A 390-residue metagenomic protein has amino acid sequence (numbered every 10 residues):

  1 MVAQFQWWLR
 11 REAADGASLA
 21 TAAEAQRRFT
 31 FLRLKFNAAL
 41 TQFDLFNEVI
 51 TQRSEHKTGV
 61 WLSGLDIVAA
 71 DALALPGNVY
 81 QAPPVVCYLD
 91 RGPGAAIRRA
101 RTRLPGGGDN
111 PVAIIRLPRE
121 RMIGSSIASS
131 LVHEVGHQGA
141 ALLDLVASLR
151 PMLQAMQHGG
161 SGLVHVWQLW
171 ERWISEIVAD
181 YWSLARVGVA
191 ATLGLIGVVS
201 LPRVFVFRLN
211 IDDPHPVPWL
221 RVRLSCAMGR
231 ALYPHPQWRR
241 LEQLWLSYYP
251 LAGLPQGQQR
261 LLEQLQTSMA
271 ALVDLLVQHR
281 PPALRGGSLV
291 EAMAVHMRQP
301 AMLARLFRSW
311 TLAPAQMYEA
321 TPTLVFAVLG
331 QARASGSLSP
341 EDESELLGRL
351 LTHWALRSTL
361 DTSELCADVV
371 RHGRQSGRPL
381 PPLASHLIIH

Functional and structural regions predicted by a protein language model:
M1-S63, I67, V85, P93 (+2 more regions): Non-catalytic terminal regions of proteins
L45, G108-A113, M152-G162: Short, conserved phosphate-binding/catalytic loop or strand-edge motifs used in phosphoryl-/nucleotidyl-transfer
L65, A128, S175: Hydrophobic (often cysteine-bearing) scaffold residues that line and stabilize catalytic clefts of nucleotide/cofactor
L73-P111: Catalytic zinc-binding patch centered on the HExxH motif and its immediate surroundings that defines zinc-dependent
V85-V86, A147-M156, T192-L201: Short, glycine/acidic-rich hinge or "gate" loops at secondary-structure transitions that mediate conformational
I115-L131, W170: Short pre-active-site segment immediately N-terminal to the catalytic Zn-binding motif
S126-V146, R150, D180: Active-site recognition of the HExxH zinc-binding catalytic motif
G160-H235: Metalloprotease/metallohydrolase-associated module, dominated by Zn2+-dependent proteases
